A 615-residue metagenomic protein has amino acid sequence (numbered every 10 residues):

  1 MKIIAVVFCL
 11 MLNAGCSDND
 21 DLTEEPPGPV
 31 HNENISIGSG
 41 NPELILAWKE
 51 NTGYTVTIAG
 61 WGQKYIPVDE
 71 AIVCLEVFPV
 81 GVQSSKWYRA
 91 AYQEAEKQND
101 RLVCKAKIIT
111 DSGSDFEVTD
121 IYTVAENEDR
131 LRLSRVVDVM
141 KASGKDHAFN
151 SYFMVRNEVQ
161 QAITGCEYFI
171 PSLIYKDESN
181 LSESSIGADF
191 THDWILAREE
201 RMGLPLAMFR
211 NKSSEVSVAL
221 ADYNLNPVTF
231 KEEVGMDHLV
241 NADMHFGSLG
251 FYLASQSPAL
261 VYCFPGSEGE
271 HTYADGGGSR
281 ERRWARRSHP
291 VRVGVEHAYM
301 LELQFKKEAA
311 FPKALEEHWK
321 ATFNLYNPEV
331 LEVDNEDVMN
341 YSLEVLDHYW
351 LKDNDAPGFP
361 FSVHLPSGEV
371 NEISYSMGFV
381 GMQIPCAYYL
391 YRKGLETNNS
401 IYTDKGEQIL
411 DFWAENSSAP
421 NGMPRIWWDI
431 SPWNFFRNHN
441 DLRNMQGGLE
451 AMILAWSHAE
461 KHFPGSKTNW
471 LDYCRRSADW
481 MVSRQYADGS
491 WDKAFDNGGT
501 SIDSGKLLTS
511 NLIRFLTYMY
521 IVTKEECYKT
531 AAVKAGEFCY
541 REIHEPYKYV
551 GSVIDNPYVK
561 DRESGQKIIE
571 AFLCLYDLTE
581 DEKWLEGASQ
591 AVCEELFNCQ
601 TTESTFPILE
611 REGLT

Functional and structural regions predicted by a protein language model:
I3-L12: Sec-dependent N-terminal signal peptides
G15-V30: Bacterial Sec-dependent N-terminal signal peptides
V30-L44: An ectodomain-focused feature that recognizes extracytoplasmic/extracellular
G40-P42, N51-G53, G60: N-terminal mature-domain "stem" immediately C-terminal to a signal peptide or N-terminal signal-anchor/transmembrane
W48, T57-E117, I121-V293: Beta-strand/loop-rich accessory regions of lumenal/periplasmic or secreted enzymes, predominantly carbohydrate-active
T110, S134, S179, D193-I195 (+6 more regions): Glycan-recognition and catalytic cores of secretory/periplasmic carbohydrate-active enzymes
L303-K307: Short, charged beta-turn/beta-strand-edge "cap" motif at the junction between a beta-strand and an adjacent loop
